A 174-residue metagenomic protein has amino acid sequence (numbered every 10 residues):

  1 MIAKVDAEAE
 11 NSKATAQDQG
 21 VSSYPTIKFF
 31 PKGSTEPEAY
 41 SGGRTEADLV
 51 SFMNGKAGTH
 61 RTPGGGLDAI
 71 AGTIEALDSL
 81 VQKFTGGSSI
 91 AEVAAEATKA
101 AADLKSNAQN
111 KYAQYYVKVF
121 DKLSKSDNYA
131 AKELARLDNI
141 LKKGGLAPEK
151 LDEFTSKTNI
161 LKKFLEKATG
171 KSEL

Functional and structural regions predicted by a protein language model:
M1-L174: Proteins that catalyze or organize thiol-disulfide redox chemistry and the adjacent proteostasis machinery handling
